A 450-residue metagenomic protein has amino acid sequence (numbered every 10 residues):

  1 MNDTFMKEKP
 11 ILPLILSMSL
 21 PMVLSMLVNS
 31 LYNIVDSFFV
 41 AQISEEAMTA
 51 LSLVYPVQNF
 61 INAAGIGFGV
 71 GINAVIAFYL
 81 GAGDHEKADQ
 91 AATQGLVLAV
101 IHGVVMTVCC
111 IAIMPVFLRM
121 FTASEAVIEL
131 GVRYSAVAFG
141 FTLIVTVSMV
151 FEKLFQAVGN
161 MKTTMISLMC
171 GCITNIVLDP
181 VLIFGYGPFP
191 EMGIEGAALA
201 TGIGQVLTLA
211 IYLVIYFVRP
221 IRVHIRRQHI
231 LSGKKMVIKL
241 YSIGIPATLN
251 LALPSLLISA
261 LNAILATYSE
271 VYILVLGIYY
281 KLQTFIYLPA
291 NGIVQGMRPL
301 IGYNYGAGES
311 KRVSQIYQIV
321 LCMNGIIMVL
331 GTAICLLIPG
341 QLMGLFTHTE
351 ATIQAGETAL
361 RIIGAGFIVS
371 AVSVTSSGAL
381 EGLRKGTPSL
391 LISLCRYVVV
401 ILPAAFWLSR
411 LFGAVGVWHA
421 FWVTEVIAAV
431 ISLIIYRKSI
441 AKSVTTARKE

Functional and structural regions predicted by a protein language model:
M1-S19, I76-L143, F189-I245, I301-G366 (+1 more regions): Short alpha-helical transmembrane segments in multi-pass integral membrane proteins
E8, L12-L31, V35, V57-A64 (+6 more regions): Residue-level signal for short hydrophobic patches within transmembrane helices of multi-pass membrane transporters
S17-D36, V137, G171, G204-T208 (+4 more regions): Transmembrane helical elements of multi-pass membrane transporters/channels
L27, L31-T49, L118-E125, V181-M192 (+4 more regions): Helix-terminus/linker motif at the lipid-water interface of multi-pass membrane proteins
M48-V108, A112, V145-G159, T163-T164 (+3 more regions): Small-residue-rich hydrophobic transmembrane alpha-helices
F60-A63, T107, N175-P180, L209-L213 (+4 more regions): Hydrophobic transmembrane alpha-helices of multi-pass small-molecule transporters
G69, N73, A138-Q156, T164-C172 (+5 more regions): Short runs within selected transmembrane alpha-helices of multi-pass transporters and secretion channels
C110, K153, D179, I183 (+8 more regions): Structural signal for membrane-spanning alpha-helices in multi-pass inner-membrane proteins, emphasizing helix cores
